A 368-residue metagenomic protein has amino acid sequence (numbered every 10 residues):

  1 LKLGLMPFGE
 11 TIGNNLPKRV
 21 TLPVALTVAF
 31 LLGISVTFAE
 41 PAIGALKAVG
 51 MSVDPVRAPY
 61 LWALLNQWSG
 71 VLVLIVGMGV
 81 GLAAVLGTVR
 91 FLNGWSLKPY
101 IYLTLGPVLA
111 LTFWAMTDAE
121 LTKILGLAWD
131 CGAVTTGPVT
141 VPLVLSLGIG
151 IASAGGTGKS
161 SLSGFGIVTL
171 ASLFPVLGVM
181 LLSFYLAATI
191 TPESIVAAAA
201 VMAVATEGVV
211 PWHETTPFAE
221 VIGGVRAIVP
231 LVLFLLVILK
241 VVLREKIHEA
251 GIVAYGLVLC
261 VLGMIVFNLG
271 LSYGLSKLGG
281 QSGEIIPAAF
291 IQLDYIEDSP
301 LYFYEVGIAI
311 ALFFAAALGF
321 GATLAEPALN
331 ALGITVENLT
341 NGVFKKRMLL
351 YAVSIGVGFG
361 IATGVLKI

Functional and structural regions predicted by a protein language model:
L1, I43, K47, M51 (+10 more regions): Domain-length accessory/inserted modules outside core catalytic folds
L1, L5-M6, N14-R19, G155-L278 (+3 more regions): Signature of multi-pass transmembrane helix bundles
L1, L65-V76, G132-T140, E214-V229 (+6 more regions): Membrane-entry segments of alpha-helical transmembrane domains in multi-pass membrane proteins
L1, V28-V36, G77-R90, T104-T117 (+6 more regions): Hydrophobic core segments of alpha-helical transmembrane domains in multi-pass membrane transport and ion-translocation
L3-V20, I43-P59, K277-S299, A328-F344: Flexible loop linkers connecting adjacent transmembrane helices in multi-pass alpha-helical membrane transporters
F8-I12, A84-L97, K123-L127, L147-S163 (+2 more regions): Alpha-helical transmembrane segments
L22-L111, I308-K367: Helix-loop-helix junctions within the multi-pass membrane cores of secondary transporters/permeases
E40, W129-P142, G270, E326-A328 (+1 more regions): Short coil/turn motifs at helix boundaries and re-entrant loops, enriched in small/polar and proline residues
